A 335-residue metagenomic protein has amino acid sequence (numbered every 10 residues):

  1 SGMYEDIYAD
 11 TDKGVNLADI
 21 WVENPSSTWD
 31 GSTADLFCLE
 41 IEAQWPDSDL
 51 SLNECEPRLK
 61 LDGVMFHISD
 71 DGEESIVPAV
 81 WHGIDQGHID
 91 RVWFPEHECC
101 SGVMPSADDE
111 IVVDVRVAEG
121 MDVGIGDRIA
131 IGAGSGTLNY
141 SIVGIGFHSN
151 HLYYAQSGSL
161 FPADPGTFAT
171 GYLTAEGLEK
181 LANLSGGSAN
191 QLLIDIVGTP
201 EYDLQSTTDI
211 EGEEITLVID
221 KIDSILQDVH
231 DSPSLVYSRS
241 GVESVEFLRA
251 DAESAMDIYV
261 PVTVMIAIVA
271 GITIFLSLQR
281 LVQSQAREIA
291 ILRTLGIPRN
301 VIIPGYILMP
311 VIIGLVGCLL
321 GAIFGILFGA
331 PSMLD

Functional and structural regions predicted by a protein language model:
S1-I268: Membrane transport/envelope proteins' first extracytoplasmic loop
F147-H148, A290-R293: Hydrophobic, small-residue-rich alpha-helical packing segments that form membrane-like cores
V262-M265, V269-I272, I323, L327: Residue-level signal for the membrane-embedded core of alpha-helical transmembrane segments, especially mid-helix
V264-A267, I307, V311, L315: Residue-level signature of the transmembrane alpha-helical core of multi-pass small-molecule transporters
T273-L276, Y306: Short hydrophobic/aromatic, small-residue-rich stretches within specific transmembrane helices of secondary active
F275-R280, R287, V311-D335: Small-residue-rich transmembrane alpha-helices
